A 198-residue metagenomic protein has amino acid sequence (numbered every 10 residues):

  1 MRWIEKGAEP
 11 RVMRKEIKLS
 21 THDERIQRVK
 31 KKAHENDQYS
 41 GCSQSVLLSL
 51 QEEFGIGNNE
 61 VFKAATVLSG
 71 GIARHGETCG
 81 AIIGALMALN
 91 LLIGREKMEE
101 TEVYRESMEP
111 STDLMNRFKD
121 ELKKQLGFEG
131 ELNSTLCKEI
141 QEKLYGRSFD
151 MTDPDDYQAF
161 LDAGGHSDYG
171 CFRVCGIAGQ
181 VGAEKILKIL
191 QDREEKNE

Functional and structural regions predicted by a protein language model:
R2-D37: Polybasic, low-complexity association/targeting segments
R14-S20, L50-V67, S148-D155: Acidic-glycine-rich active-site phosphate/pyrophosphate-binding loop
R28-D37, L68-E77, D162-Y169: A short glycine/serine-rich beta->alpha loop
N36, F54, I72, T101-Y104 (+1 more regions): Short gly/ser-rich anion-binding loops that grip negatively charged ligand groups
N36, S40, H75-G76, Q125 (+1 more regions): Short secondary-structure junctions and interdomain/linker hinges
S40-G94: Small-residue-enriched, tightly packed secondary-structure blocks
L48-L50, L89, E102-E198: Amphipathic alpha-helical interface segments
K97-M98: Active-site-proximal mixed secondary-structure blocks
